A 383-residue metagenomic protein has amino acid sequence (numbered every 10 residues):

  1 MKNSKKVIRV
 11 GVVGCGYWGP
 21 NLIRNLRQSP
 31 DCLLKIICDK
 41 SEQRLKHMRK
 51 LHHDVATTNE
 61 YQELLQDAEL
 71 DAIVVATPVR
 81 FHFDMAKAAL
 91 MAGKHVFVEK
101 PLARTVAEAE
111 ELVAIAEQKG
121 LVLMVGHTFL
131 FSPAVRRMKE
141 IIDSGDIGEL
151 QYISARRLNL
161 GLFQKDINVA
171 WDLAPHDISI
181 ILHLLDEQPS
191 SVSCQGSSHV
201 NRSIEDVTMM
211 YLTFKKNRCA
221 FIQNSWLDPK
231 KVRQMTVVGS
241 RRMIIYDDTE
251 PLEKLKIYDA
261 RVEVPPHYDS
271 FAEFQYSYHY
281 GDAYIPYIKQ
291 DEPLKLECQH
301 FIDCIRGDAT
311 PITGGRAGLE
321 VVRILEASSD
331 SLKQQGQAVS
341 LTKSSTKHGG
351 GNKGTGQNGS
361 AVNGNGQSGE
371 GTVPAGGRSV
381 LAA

Functional and structural regions predicted by a protein language model:
M1-H52, S379-L381: N-terminal Rossmann-like dinucleotide-binding module
V7-R9, Y152, M243: Residues that mark the start of a beta-strand
L33, C304-V321: Glycine- and charged-residue-rich phosphate/anionic-cofactor binding loop of Rossmann-like
D54-Y61: Conserved SAM-binding strand-loop segment of SAM-dependent methyltransferases
A72-L130: Beta-strand-loop-alpha-helix segment that lines the small-molecule cofactor/substrate pocket of alpha/beta enzymes
L121-V122, F129-S203, V207-M209, L255 (+1 more regions): Predominantly a Rossmann-like dinucleotide-binding segment in NAD(P)-dependent oxidoreductases
P175-E263, Y287-T310, A327-S329, S340-G359 (+1 more regions): Contiguous beta-strand/loop segments that form the cofactor/metal-binding neighborhood of enzyme cores
